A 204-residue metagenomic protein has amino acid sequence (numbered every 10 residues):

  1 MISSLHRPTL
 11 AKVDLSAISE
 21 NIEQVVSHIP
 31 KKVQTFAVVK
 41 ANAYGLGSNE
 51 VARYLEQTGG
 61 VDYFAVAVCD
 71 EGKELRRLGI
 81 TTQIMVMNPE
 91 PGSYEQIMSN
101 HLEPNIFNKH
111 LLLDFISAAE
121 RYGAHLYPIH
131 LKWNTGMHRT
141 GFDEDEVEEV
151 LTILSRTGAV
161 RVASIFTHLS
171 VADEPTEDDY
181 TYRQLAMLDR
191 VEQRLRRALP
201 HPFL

Functional and structural regions predicted by a protein language model:
I2-L5, T9-A17, V33-F203: Active-site-proximal beta-alpha core segment in soluble small-molecule metabolic enzymes
N21-E23: Alpha-helical scaffold segments that flank or form the walls of functional sites
H28: Conserved PLP-enzyme active-site core in the AAT-like
